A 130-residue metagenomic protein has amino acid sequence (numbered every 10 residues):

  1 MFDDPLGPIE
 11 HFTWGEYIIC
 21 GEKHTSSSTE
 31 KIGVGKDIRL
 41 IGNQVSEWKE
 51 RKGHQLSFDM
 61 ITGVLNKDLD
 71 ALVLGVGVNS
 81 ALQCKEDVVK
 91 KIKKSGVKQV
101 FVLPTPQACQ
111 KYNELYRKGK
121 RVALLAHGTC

Functional and structural regions predicted by a protein language model:
M1-K49: N-terminal, charge-rich interaction modules
L40-K67: Compact, glycine-rich, soluble single-domain proteins
V45, G77-N79, G128-C130: Short glycine-rich anion-binding loops that position phosphate/pyrophosphate groups of nucleotides and phosphorylated
W48-K49, S80-C84, K111: Short active-site-adjacent helix-start/loop capping segments
L65-F101: Mid-chain, well-packed structural core segment of small domains
Q99-C109: A short glycine-rich beta-strand->turn/loop micro-motif centered on a GG-aromatic cluster
C109-K118: Conserved phosphate-binding catalytic cores of ATP/NTP-utilizing and phosphoryl-transfer enzymes
R117-C130: A polyampholytic, Gly/Pro-enriched intrinsically disordered region
